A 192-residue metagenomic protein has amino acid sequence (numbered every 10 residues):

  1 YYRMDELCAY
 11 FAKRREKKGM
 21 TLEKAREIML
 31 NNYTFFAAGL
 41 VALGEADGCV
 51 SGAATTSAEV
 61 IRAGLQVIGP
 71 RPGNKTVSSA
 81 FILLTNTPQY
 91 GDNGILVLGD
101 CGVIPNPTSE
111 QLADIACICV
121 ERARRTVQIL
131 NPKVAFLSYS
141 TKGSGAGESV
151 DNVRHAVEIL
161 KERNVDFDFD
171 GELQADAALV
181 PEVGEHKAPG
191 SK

Functional and structural regions predicted by a protein language model:
Y1-K192: Anion-binding alpha/beta catalytic cores of soluble intermediary-metabolism enzymes, centered on
